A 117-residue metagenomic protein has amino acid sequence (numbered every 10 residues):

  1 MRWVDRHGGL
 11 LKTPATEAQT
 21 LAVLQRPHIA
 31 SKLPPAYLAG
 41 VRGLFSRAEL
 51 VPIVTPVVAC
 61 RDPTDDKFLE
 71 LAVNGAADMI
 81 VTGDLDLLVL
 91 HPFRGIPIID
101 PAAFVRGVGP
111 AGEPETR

Functional and structural regions predicted by a protein language model:
M1-P27: PIN/NYN-family metal-dependent endoribonuclease catalytic core
R2, L71, L90: Hydrophobic/aromatic ligand-binding patch that stacks against planar heteroaromatic rings of cofactors or nucleotides
P14-A15, G83-L85: Short secondary-structure boundary segments
I29-L33: Membrane interface segments of multi-pass transport proteins and intramembrane proteases
S46-V81: Mid-chain, well-packed structural core segment of small domains
V58, D62, G75, M79 (+1 more regions): Acidic, PIN/NYN-like endoribonuclease modules and their adjacent C-terminal/linker elements
